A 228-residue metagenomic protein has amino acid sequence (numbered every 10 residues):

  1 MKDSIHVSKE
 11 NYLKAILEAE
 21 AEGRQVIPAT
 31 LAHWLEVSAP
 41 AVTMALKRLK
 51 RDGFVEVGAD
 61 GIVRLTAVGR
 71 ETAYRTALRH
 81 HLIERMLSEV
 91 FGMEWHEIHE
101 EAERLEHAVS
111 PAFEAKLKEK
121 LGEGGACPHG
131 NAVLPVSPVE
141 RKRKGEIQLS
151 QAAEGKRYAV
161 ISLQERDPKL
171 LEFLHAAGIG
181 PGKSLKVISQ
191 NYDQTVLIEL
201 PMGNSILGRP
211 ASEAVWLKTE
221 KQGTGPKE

Functional and structural regions predicted by a protein language model:
M1-E36: Extreme N-terminal segment that seeds HTH/winged-HTH DNA-binding domains in transcriptional regulators
P28, L46, E84: Helix-turn-helix DNA-binding elements, focusing on the entry/boundary residues of the two helices that contact DNA
P40, H96: Key DNA-contact positions within bacterial/archaeal DNA-binding proteins
V42-D52: Basic amphipathic alpha-helical segments that dock to polyanions
K50-D60: A short, conserved structural fragment
G61-H80: Basic, amphipathic "hinge/linker" alpha-helix immediately C-terminal to the N-terminal HTH DNA-binding motif
E106-W216: Mid-protein regulatory/catalytic core that forms ligand/cofactor-binding pockets and protein-protein interaction
